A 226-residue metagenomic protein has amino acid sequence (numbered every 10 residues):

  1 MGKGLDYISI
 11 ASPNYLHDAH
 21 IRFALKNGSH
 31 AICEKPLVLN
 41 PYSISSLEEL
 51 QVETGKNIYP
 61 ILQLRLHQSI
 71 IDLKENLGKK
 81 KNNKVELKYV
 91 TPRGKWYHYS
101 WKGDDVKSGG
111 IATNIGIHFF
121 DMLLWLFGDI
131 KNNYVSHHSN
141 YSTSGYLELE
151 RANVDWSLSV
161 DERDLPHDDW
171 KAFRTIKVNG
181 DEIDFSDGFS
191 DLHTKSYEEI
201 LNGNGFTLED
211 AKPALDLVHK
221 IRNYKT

Functional and structural regions predicted by a protein language model:
M1-I32, P36-E48: Beta-loop-alpha module in the N-terminal Rossmann-like domain of NAD(P)-dependent dehydrogenases, especially those
L5-S12, K56, E198-T226: C-terminal helix-rich "cap/oligomerization" subdomain common to oxidoreductases
V38-K95: A contiguous active-site-proximal alpha/beta segment in oxidoreductase catalytic domains
H98-R163, E209-D216: Rossmann-like dinucleotide-binding domain that binds NAD(P)(H)
G145, P166, K171-G180: Short polybasic amphipathic segments
R163-W170, I183-T194, F206: Active-site loop of classical SDR/Rossmann-like NAD(P)-dependent oxidoreductases, centered on the catalytic Tyr-X3-Lys
R174-G180, T194-N202, P213: An anion-binding loop in the catalytic cleft
